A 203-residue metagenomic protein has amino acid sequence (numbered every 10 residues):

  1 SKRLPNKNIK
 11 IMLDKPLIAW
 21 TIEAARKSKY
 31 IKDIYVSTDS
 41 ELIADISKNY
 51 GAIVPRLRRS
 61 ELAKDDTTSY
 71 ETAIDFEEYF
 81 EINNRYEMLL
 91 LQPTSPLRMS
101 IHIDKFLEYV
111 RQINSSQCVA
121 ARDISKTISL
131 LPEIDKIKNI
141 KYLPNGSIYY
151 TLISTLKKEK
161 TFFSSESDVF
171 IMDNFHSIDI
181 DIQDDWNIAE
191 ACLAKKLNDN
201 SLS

Functional and structural regions predicted by a protein language model:
S1-S37: N-terminal glycine-rich phosphate-binding loop and ensuing alpha1 helix
K32-I34, E87, S116: Residues at the starts of beta-strands that form the adenosine-phosphate
S37-T38, Y150, I180: Short beta-strand scaffold positions
D39-I43, D123-S125: Short, polar loop motifs at secondary-structure junctions
E41-L89, L97-I101, K105: Short phosphate-binding loop-to-helix
D66, E71-T72, P93-H176: Conserved core of the sugar-phosphate nucleotidyltransferase
K158, V169-I171, H176-S203: Hydrophobic helical membrane-anchoring modules
